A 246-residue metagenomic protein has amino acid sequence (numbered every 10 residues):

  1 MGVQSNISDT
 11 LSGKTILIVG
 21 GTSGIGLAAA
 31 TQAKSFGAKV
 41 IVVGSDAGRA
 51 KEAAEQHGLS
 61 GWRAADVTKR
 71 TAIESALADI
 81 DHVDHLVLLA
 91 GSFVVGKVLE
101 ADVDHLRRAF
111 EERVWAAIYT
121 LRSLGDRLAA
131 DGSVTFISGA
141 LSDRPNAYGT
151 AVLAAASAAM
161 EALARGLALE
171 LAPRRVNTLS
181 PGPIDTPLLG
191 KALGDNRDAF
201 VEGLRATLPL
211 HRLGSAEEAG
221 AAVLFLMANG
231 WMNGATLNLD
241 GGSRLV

Functional and structural regions predicted by a protein language model:
T22-S23: Conserved glycine-rich cofactor-binding loop
Q56-T71: Rossmann-fold cofactor-recognition segment
V87-G96, G241-G242: Conserved NAD(P)H cofactor-binding loop of Rossmann-fold oxidoreductase domains
K97-V98, H105-R107, F200, L204: Substrate-binding pocket helix/loop in short-chain dehydrogenase/reductase
A109-F110, I118-Y119, D131-A172, P183: Catalytic loop of short-chain dehydrogenase/reductase
I184-T207: A glycine/serine/threonine-rich, flexible loop-to-helix segment that serves as the NAD(P) cofactor-binding "lid"
R212-L239, R244: C-terminal substrate-recognition "lid" of short-chain dehydrogenase/reductases
